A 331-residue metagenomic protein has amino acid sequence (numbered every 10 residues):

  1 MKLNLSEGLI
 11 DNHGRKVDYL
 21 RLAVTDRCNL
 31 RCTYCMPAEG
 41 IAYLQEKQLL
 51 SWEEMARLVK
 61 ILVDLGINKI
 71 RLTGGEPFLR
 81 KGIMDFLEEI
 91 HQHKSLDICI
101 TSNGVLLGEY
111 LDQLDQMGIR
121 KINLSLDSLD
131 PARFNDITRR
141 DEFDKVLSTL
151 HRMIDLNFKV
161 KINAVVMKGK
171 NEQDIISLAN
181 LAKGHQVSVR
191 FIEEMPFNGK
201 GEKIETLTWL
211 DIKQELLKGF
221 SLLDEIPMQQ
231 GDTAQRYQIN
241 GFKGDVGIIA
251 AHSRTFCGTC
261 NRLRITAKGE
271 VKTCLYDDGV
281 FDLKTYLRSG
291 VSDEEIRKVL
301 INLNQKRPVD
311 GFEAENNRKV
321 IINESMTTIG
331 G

Functional and structural regions predicted by a protein language model:
K2-Y19, G184, E194-G331: Auxiliary Fe-S-binding modules of radical SAM enzymes
N12-W52: Canonical Radical SAM [4Fe-4S] cluster-binding loop centered on the CxxxCxxC motif and its immediate flanking residues
V24, C28, L72, L124 (+1 more regions): Conserved, mostly hydrophobic/aromatic
C28, C32-C35, C99, C257-C260 (+1 more regions): Disulfide-bonded cysteines in secreted/extracellular proteins and peptides
L30, P131-A132, T255, F281: Glycine-centered loop/turn positions within well-structured domains that cap or flank conserved ligand/cofactor-binding
R31, C35, A132, I137 (+2 more regions): Residues that scaffold the ATP/ADP-binding catalytic core of kinase and kinase-like folds
G40-Q45, D130-I137, F197-E202, D282-K284: A short acidic, helix-capping loop that chelates divalent metal ions and anchors anionic groups
L49-L72, E76-I192: Radical SAM/AdoMet-radical enzyme domain recognition
